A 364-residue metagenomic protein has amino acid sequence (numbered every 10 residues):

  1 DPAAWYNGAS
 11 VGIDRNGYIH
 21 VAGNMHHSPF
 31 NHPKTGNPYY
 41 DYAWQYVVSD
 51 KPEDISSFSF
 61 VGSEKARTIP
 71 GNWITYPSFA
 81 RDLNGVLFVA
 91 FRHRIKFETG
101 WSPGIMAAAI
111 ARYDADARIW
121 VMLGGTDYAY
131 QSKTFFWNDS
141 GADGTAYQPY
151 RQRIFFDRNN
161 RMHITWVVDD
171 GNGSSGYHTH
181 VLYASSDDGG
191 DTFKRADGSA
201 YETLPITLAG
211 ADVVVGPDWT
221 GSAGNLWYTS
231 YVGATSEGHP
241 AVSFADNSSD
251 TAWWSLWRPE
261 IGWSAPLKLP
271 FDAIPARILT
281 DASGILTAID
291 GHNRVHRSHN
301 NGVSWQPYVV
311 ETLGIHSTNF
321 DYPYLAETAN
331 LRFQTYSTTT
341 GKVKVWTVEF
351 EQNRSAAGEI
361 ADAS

Functional and structural regions predicted by a protein language model:
D1-D362: Extracellular, repeat-based ectodomains that mediate carbohydrate processing or recognition
